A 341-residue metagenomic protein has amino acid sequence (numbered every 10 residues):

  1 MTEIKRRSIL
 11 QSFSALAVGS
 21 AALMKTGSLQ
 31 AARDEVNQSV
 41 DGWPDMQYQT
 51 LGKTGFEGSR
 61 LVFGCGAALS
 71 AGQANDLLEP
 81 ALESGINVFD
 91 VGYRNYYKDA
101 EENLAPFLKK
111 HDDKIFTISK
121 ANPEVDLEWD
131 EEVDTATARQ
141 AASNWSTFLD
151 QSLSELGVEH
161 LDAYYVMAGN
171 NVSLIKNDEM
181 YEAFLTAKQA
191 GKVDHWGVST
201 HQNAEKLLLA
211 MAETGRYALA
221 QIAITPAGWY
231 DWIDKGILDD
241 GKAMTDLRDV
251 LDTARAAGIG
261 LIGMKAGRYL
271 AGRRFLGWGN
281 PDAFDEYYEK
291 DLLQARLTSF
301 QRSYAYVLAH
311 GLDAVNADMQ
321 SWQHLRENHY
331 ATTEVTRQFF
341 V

Functional and structural regions predicted by a protein language model:
M1-A17: N-terminal secretory signal peptides and thylakoid transit peptides that target proteins across membranes
L23-L61, V341: C-terminal segment of N-terminal export signals and the immediately downstream linker at the start of the mature
W43, M167-V341: Beta/alpha (TIM)-barrel catalytic core signal, keyed to glycine-rich beta->alpha loops juxtaposed to Asp/Glu that bind
L51, F63, F89, L104 (+5 more regions): Conserved, mostly hydrophobic/aromatic
G52-G55, E83, A105-D113, S154-G157 (+1 more regions): Acidic (Asp/Glu)-rich catalytic clusters
V62-G72, D130-S143, K290-Q294: Active-site mouth loops of central-metabolism enzymes
S70-A81, A141-E155, N203-A210, S299-S303: Short, acidic/polar
L153-V172: Active-site groove signature of glycoside hydrolases
